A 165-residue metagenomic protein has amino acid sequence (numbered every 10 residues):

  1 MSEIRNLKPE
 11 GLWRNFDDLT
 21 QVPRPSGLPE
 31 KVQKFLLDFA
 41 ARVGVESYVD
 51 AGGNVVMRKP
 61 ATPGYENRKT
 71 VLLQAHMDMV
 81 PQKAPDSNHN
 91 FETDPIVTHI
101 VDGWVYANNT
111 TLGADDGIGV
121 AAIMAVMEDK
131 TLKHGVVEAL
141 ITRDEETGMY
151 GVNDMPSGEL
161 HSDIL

Functional and structural regions predicted by a protein language model:
M1-R5, G117-G119: Short acidic/polar alpha-helix capping motifs at helix-coil junctions
E3-G103: Acidic/His- and Gly-rich active-site-bordering loop/insert found across diverse amide/peptide-bond hydrolases
E30, G151-N153: Conserved strand-to-helix beginnings and helix N-cap segments that scaffold or border functional pockets
M57, T147-M149: Generic structural signal for helix capping and beta-alpha/helix-loop junctions
Y65-V136, I141, E145-T147, D154-D163: Active-site metal-coordination/substrate-binding segment of hydrolases, especially metallo-dependent peptidases
